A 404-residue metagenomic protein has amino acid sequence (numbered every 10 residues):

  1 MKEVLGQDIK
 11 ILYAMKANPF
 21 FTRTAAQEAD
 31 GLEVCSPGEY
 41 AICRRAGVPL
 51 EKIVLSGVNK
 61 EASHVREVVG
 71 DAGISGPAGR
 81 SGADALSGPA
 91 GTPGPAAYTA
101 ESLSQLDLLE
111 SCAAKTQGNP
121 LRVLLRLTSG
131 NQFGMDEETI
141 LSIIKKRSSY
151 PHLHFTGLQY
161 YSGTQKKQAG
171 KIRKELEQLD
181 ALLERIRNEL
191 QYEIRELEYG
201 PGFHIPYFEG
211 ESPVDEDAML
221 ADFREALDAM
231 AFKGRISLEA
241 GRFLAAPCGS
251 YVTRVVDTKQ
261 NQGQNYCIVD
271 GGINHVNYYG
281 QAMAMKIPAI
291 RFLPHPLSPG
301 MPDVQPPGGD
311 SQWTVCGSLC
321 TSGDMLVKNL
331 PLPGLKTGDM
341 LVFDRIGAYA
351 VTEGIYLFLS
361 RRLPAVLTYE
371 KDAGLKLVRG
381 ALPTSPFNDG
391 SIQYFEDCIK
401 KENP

Functional and structural regions predicted by a protein language model:
M1-G6: An N-cap/entry alpha-helix motif that binds or orients negatively charged groups
D8-E196, D222, A226: Active-site-proximal beta-alpha core segment in soluble small-molecule metabolic enzymes
F20, S104, E138, G170 (+10 more regions): Conserved active-site and cofactor/substrate-binding residues in soluble primary-metabolism enzymes
A100, L125, P201, L238 (+1 more regions): Active-site flanking residues adjacent to catalytic metal/cofactor-binding acidic residues
Y161-T164, L197-H204, A240-F243: Glycine-rich beta-strand-to-loop/alpha-helix junction loops that act as flexible
Q168-K174, P206-M219, A246-D257, K328-P331: Short glycine/threonine-rich loop-to-helix capping motif typified by GTGT followed within a few residues by an Asp-Pro
Y192-I194, V214-A231, V327-V342: Acidic/histidine-enriched ion/cofactor-binding microenvironments in catalytic or ligand-binding pockets
R235-P404: Charged (often Lys/Glu-rich) extended helix/loop segments that serve as interaction or gating elements
